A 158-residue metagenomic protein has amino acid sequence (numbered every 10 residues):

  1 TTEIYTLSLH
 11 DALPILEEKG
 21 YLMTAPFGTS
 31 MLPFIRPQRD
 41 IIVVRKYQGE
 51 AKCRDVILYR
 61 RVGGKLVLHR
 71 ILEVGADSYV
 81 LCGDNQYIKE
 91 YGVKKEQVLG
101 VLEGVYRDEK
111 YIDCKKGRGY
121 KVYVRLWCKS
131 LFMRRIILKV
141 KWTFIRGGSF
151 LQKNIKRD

Functional and structural regions predicted by a protein language model:
T1-D11: Single conserved hydrophobic/aromatic residue that forms the stacking wall/gate of nucleotide- or nucleobase-binding
T2, T29, P33, Y91 (+1 more regions): Flexible, active-site-adjacent loop/turn segments at secondary-structure boundaries
T6, A25, G92: Short aromatic/basic micro-patch
A12-P14, L102: Short, Φ-rich (hydrophobic/aromatic) sequence segments
P14-Y87: Feature for secretory/organellar precursors and membrane-associated catalytic proteins
Q48, R60-D158: Acidic/glycine-rich C-terminal interaction modules and beta/coil loop segments that lie outside canonical DNA-binding
